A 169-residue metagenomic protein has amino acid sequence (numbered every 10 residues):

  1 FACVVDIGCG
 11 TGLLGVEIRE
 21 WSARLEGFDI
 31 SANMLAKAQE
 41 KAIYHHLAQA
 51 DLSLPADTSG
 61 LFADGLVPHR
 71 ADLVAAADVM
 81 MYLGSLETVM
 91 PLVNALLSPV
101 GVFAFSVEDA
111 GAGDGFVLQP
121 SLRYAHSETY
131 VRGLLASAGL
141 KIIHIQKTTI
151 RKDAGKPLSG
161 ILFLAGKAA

Functional and structural regions predicted by a protein language model:
C3-V5, T11-G60: Class I SAM-dependent methyltransferase SAM/SAH-binding core
A75: A conserved beta-strand element that flanks and buttresses the S-adenosyl-L-methionine
V79: Hydrophobic adenine-recognition pocket in adenosine-nucleotide-binding enzymes
E87-P99: A short glycine-rich, Lys/Arg-flanked "PGG" loop and its adjoining helix->strand segment in the class I
V100-E108: Conserved beta-strand signature within the Rossmann-like core of class I S-adenosyl-L-methionine
D114-T129: Acceptor-substrate binding/catalytic loop of class I
K141-I150: Conserved S-adenosyl-L-methionine
R151-A169: Core SAM-dependent methyltransferase catalytic element
